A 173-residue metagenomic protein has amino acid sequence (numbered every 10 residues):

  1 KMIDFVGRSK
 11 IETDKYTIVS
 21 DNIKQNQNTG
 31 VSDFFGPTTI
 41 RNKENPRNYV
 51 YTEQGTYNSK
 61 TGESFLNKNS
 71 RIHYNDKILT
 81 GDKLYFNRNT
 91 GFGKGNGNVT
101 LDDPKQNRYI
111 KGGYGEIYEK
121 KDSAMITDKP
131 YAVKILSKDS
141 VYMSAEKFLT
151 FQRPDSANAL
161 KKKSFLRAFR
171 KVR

Functional and structural regions predicted by a protein language model:
K1-R173: Structural signature for solvent-exposed beta-strand/loop edge elements and short helix-capping sites, enriched
